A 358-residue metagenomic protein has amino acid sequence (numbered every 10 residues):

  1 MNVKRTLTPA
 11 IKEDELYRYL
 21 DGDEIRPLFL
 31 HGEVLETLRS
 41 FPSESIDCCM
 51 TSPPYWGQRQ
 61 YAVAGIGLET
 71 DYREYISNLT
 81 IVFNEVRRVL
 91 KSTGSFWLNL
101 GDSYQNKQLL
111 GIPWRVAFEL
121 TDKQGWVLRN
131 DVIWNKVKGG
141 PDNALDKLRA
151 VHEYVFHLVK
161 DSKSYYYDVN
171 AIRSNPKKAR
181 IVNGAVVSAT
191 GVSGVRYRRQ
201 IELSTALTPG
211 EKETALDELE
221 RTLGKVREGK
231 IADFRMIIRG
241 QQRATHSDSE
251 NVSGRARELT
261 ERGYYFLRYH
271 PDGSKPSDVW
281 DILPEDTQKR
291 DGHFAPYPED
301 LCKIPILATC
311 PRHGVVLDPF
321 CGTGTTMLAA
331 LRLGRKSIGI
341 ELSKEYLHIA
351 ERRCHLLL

Functional and structural regions predicted by a protein language model:
M1-E351, H355-L357: Core catalytic lobe of class I
